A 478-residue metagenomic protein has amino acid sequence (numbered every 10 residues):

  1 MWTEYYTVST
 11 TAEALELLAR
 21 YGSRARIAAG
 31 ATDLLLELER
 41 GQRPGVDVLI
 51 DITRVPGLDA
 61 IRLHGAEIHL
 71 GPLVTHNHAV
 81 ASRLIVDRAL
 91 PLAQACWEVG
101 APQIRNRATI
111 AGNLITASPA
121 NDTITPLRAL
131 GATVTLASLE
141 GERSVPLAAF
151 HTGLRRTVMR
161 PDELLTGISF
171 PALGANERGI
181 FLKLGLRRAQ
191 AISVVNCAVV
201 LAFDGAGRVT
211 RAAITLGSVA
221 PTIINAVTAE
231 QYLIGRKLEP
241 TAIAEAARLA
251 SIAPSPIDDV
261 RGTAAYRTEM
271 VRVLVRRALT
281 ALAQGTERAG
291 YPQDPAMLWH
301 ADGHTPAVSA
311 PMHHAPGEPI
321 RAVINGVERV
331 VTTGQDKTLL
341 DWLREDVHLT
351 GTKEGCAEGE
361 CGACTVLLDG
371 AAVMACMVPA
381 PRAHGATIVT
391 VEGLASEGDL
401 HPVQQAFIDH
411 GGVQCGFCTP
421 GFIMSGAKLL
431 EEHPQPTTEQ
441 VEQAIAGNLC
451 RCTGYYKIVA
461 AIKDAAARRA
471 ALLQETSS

Functional and structural regions predicted by a protein language model:
M1-V323, E328, V347, A363-V378 (+4 more regions): C-terminal structural segment of proteins
T7-V8, L63, T333, E354 (+1 more regions): Conserved strand-loop elements at the edges of beta-sheets that form or border functional pockets
R20, A101-R107, S255, D341-E360 (+2 more regions): Immediate flanking context of iron-sulfur cluster ligation sites
V55, D336, G385, P420-I423 (+1 more regions): ATP/adenylate-binding site constellation spanning eukaryotic-like Ser/Thr protein kinases, ABC-transporter
R208-R211, V219-I224, A375, A380-G416: Gly/Pro-rich active-site capping loops and adjacent beta-alpha segments that organize cofactor/substrate pockets
V327-Q335: Short, contiguous acidic and Ser/Thr-rich linear segments
L449-T453, I458-V459: Structural signature of the thiamine diphosphate
